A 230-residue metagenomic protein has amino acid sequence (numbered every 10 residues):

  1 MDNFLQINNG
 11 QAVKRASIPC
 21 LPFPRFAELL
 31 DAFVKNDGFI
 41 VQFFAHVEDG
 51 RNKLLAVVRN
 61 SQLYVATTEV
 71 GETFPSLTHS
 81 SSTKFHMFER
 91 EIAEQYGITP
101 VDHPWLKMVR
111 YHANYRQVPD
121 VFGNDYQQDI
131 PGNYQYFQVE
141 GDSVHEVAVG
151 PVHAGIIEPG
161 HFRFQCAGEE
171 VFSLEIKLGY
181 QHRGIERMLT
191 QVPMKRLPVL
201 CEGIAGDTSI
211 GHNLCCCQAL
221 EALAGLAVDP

Functional and structural regions predicted by a protein language model:
M1-E170: Terminal low-complexity/charged segments
H145-P230: Active-site- and interface-proximal helix/loop "cap" or "latch" segments in soluble metabolic and energy-transducing
